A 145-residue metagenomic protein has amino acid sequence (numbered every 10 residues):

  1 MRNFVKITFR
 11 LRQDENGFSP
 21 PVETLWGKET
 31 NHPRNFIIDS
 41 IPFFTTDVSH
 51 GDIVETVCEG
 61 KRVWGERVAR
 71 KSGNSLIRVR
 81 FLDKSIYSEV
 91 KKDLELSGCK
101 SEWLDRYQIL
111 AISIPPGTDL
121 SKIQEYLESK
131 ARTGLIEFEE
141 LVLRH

Functional and structural regions predicted by a protein language model:
M1-S19: Extended boundary segments
T30-S40: Short, structured beta-strand/loop micro-motifs enriched in basic residues and often containing a Trp
E59-R70: Short, Lys/Arg- and Gly-enriched loop/turn segments at beta-strand edges
V68-D83, L110-I112: Short glycine-/aliphatic-rich beta-strand segments at the starts of folded cytosolic domains
S85-Y87, K91-H145: Helix-rich terminal scaffold detector
